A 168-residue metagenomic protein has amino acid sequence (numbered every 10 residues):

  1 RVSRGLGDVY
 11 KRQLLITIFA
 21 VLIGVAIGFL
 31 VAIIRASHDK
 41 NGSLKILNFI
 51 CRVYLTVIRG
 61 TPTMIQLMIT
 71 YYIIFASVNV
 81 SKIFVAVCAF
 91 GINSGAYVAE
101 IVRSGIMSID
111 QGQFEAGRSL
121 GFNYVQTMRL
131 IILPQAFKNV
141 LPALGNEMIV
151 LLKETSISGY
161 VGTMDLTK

Functional and structural regions predicted by a protein language model:
R1-L6: Single conserved hydrophobic/aromatic residue that forms the stacking wall/gate of nucleotide- or nucleobase-binding
V9: Active-site loops and adjacent core secondary-structure elements that bind or stabilize anionic groups
F19-L55: Transmembrane-helix boundary motif in ABC transporter permease subunits
A26-L30, V85, I92-I106, D110-Q113 (+3 more regions): Membrane-embedded alpha-helices of multi-pass transport/permease systems
I58-A86, Y160: Generic hydrophobic transmembrane alpha-helix motif, especially the helices
T61, I106-Q126, L130-A136: Short helix-to-coil transition segments within interhelical loops that connect adjacent transmembrane helices
S77, L151-K168: Glycine-rich helix-loop "coupling/hinge" segments at transmembrane-helix boundaries in multipass transporters
F122-S158: Transmembrane alpha-helices
